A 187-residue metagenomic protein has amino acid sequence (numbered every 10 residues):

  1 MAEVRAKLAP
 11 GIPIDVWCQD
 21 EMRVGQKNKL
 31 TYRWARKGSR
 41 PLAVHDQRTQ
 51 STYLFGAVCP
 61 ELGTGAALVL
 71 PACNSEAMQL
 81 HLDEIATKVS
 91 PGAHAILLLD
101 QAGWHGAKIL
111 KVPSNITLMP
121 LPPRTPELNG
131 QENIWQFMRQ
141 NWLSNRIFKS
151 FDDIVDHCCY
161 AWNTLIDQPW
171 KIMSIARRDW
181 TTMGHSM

Functional and structural regions predicted by a protein language model:
M1-D83, R177-M187: Extended, low-complexity cationic-aromatic segments
I12-V16, Q131-M187: C-terminal anion-handling pockets and recognition modules
W17-Q19, A95-L99, M119-P122, S174: Short beta-strand segments
D20, G56-A57, G63, L82 (+4 more regions): Mobile genetic element proteins and their domesticated derivatives, centered on retroelements and DNA transposons
S39-R48, S114-N133, I147: RNase H-like polynucleotidyl transferase catalytic core
A77-I96: Short, basic/hydrophobic alpha-helical segments
G92-H105, N129: Acidic/histidine-rich, metal-coordinating catalytic segments
A107-N115: Short, aromatic/basic amphipathic alpha-helical patches
